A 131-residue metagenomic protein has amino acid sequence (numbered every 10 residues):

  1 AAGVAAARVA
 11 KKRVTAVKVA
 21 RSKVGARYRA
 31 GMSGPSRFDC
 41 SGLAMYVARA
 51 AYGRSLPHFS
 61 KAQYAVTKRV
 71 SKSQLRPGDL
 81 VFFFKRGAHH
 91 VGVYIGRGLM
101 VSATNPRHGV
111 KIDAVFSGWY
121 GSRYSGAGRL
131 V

Functional and structural regions predicted by a protein language model:
A1-K18: N-terminal low-complexity, Pro/Thr-rich disordered segments that flank secretion/membrane-targeting signals
A2-G3, R54, K68-V70, H89 (+1 more regions): Aromatic- and glycine-rich peptidoglycan recognition patches
K18, M45-R49, S102, S125: Generic alpha-helical structural context detector
A26-P77: Catalytic cysteine-centered active-site loop
L80-F82, V101: Hydrophobic beta-strand signal
